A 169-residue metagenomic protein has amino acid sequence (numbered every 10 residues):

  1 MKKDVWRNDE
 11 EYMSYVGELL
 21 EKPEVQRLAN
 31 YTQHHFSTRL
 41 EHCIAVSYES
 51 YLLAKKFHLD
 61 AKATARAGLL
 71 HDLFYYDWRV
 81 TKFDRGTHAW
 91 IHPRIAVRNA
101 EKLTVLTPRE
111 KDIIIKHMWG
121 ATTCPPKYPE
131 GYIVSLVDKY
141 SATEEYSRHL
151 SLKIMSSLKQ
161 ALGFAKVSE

Functional and structural regions predicted by a protein language model:
M1-E169: Metal-dependent phosphohydrolase cores
